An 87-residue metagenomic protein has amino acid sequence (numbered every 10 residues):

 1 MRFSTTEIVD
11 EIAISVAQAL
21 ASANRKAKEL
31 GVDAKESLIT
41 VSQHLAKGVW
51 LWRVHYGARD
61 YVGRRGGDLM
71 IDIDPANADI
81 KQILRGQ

Functional and structural regions predicted by a protein language model:
M1-Q87: Long, terminal "pre-/pro-" and other extracytoplasmic accessory regions that lie outside the mature folded/catalytic
